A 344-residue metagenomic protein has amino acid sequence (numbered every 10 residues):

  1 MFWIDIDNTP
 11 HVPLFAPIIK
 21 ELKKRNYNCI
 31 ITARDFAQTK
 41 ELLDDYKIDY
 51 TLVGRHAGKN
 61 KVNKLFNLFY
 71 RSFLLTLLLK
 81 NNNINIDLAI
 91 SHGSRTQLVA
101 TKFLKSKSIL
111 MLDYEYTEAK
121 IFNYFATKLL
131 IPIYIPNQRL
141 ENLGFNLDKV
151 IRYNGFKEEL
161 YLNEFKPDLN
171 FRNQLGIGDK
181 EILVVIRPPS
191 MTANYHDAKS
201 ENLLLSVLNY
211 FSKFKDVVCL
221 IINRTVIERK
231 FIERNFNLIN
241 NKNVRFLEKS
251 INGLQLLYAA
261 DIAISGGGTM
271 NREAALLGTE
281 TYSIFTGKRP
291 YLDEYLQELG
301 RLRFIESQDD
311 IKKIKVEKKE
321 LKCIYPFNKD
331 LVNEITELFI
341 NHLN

Functional and structural regions predicted by a protein language model:
I6, K23-L68: Conserved nucleotide-sugar phosphate-binding/catalytic loop shared by glycosyltransferases and other
Y46-G58, L208, S212-L247: Catalytic donor nucleotide-activated moiety binding site of glycosyltransferases and closely related
L52, A126, L276-K322: Nucleotide-sugar donor-binding patch of glycosyltransferase catalytic domains
R71-L79, V226-G266: Donor nucleotide-activated moiety binding/catalytic core segment of transferases that use nucleotide-activated donors
A89-A100, L110-M111, Q255-D293: A donor-sugar binding/catalytic signature common to diverse glycosyltransferases and related nucleotide-sugar
I109-L110, K120-P132, L257: A conserved, positively charged/aromatic
L130-K199: A nucleotide-sugar donor-handling region in carbohydrate enzymes
L147-I177, L299-N344: Leloir-type glycosyltransferase catalytic cores
